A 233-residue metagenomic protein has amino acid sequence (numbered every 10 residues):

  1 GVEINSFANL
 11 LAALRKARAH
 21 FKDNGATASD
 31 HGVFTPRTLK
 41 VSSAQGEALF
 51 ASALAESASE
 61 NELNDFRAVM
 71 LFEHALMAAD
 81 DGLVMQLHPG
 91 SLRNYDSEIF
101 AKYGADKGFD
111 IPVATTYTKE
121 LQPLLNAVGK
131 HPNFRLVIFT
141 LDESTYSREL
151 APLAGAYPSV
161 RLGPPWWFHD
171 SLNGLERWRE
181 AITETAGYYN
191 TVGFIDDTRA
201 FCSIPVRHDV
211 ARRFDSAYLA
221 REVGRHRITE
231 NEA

Functional and structural regions predicted by a protein language model:
G1, S6-T27, A68, L76-D81 (+1 more regions): Extended recognition/assembly regions associated with phosphoester-bond processing machinery
R18-G25, L125-G129, P152-Y157, I182-G187: Acidic (Asp/Glu)-rich catalytic clusters
D23-T27, D81-L83, P132-R135, P158-R161 (+1 more regions): Short, well-ordered coil/turn segments that N-cap beta-strands
T27-T145: Divalent metal-binding pocket/active-site signature
L39-V41, Y95-G104, Y146-A154, L172-E180 (+1 more regions): Histidine/acidic-residue-rich catalytic or RNA/ligand-binding cores of hydrolases and nuclease-related proteins
Q86-G90, V137-L141, L162-W166, Y188-R207: Short acidic/histidine-rich active-site segments
L141-T145, S159-E180, T229-A233: C-terminal helical cap
Y188-N190, V206-A233: Mid-to-C-terminal alpha-helical segments outside catalytic/metal-binding sites
